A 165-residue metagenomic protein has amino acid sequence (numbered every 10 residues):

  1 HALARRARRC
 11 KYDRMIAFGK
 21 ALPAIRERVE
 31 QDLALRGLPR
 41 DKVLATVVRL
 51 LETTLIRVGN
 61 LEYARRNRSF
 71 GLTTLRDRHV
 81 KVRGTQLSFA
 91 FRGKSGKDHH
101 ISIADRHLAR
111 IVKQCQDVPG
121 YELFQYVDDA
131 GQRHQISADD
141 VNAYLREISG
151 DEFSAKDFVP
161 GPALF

Functional and structural regions predicted by a protein language model:
H1-F70, T74-F165: A positively charged, amphipathic N-terminal helix/segment that binds anionic biomolecules
